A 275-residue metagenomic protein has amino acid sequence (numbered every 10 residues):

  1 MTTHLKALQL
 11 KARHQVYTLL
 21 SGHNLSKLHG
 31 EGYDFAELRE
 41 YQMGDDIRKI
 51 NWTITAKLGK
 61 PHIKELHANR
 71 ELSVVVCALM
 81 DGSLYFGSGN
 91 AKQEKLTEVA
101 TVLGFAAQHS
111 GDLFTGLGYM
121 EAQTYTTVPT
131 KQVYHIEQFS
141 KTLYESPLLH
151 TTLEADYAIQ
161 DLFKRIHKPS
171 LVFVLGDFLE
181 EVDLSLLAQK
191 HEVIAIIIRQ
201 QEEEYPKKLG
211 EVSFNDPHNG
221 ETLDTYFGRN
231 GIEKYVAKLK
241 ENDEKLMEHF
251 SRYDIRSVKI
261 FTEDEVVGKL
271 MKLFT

Functional and structural regions predicted by a protein language model:
M1-K27, E37, H167-K168, L186-T275: Von Willebrand factor type A / integrin I
M1-P129, L171-F173, Q201: An amphipathic, basic-hydrophobic helix/alpha-beta surface used to engage anionic, phosphate-rich ligands or surfaces
W52, A78-M80, L162-L186, V193 (+2 more regions): DG-centered beta-turn motif at the end of beta-strands
L96-T97, T151-A155, L239: A conditional alpha-helix N-cap/helix-loop micro-motif detector
M120-Y125, E180, D264-E265: Short, internal active-site loops enriched in acidic
T127, E137, T222: Mobile active-site "lid"/loop adjacent to the S-adenosyl-L-methionine
Y134-P169, V182: Von Willebrand factor
